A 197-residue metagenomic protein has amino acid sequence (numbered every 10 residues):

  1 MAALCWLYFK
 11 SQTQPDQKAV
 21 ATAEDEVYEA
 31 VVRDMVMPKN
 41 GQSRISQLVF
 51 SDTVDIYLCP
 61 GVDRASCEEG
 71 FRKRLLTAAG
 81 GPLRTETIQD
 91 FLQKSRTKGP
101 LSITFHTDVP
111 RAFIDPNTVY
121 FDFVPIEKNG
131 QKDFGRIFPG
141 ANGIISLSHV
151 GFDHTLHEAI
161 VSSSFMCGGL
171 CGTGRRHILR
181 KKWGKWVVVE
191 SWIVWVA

Functional and structural regions predicted by a protein language model:
M1-W6: Hydrophobic membrane-insertion alpha-helices, especially the h-region of bacterial N-terminal signal peptides
Y8-I160, S164-T173, V194-A197: Flexible low-complexity loop/turn motifs enriched in small/helix-breaking residues
H177-V196: Short beta-strand edge/turn micro-motifs at domain boundaries
